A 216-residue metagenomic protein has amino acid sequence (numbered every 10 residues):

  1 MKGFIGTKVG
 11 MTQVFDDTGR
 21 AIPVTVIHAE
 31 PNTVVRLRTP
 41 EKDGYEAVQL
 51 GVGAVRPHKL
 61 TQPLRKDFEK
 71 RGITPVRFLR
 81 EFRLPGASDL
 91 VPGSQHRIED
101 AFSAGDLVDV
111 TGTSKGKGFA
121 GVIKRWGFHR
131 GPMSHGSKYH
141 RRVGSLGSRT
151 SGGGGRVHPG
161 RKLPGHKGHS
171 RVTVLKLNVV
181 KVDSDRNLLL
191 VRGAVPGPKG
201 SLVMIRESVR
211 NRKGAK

Functional and structural regions predicted by a protein language model:
M1-K216: Extended basic (Lys/Arg/His-rich) segments that typically form rRNA-contacting surfaces in ribosomal proteins
